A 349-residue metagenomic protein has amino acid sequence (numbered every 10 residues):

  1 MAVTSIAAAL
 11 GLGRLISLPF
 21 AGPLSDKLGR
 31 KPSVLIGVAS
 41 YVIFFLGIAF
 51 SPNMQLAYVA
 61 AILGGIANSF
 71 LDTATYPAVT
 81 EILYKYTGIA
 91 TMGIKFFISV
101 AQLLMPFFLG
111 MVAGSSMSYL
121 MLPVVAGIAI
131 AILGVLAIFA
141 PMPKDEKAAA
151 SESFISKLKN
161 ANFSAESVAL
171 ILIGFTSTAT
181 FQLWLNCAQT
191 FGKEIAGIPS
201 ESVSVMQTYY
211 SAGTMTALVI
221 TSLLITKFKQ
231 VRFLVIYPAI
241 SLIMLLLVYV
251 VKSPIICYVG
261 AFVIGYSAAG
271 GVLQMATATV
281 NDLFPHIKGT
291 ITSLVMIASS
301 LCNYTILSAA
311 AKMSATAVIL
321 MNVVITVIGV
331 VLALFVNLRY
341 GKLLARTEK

Functional and structural regions predicted by a protein language model:
L10-P19, L103, S211-V219, S300 (+1 more regions): Residue-level signature of mid-helix packing/kink "hotspots" within the transmembrane helices of 12-pass Major
S17-G29, A217-K229: Helix-to-loop junctions at the C-terminal end of transmembrane segments in multipass secondary transporters
A60-F96: Cytoplasmic helix-loop-helix junction between adjacent transmembrane helices in 12-TM secondary transporters
F70-L83, G270-F284: Intracellular juxtamembrane helix-capping segments at the cytosolic ends of symmetry-related transmembrane helices
K85, A90-P141: Helix-loop-helix hairpin linking two adjacent transmembrane segments in secondary transporters
F163-A212: Extracytoplasmic gate region of multi-pass secondary transporters
N281-A315: A late C-terminal transmembrane helix in Major Facilitator Superfamily
